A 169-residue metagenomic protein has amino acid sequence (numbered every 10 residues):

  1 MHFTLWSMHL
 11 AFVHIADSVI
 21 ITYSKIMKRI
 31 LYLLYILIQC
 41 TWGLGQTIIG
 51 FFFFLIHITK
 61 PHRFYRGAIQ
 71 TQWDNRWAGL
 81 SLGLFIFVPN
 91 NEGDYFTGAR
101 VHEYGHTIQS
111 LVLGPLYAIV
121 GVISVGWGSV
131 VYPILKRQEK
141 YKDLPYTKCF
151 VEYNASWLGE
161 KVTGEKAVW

Functional and structural regions predicted by a protein language model:
M1-D17: N-terminal amphipathic/hydrophobic targeting modules at extreme N-termini, encompassing cleavable Sec/SRP-type signal
T22, I26-M27: Short, Lys/Arg-rich, polar N-terminal cytosolic tail immediately upstream of the first transmembrane signal-anchor
K28-R63, I69-D74, A118-W169: Metalloprotease/metallohydrolase-associated module, dominated by Zn2+-dependent proteases
R29, Y95, V112-P115: Membrane-helix interface segments
G79, I86-R100: Short pre-active-site segment immediately N-terminal to the catalytic Zn-binding motif
G98-S110: Active-site recognition of the HExxH zinc-binding catalytic motif
I108-V120: Interfacial aromatic "cap" segments that immediately flank transmembrane helices in multipass membrane proteins
